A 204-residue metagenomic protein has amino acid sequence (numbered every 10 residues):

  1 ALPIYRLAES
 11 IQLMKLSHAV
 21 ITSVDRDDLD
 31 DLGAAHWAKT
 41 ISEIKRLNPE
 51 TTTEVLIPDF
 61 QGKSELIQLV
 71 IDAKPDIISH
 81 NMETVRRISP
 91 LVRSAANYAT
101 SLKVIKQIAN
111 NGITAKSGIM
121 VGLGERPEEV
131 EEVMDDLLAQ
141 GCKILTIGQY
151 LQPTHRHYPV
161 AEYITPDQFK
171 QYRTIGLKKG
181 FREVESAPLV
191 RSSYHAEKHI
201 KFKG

Functional and structural regions predicted by a protein language model:
Y5-R6, Q12-K15, K39-T51, E65 (+2 more regions): Auxiliary Fe-S-binding modules of radical SAM enzymes
A19-W37, E125-E129: Conserved glycine-rich "GG(E/T)P / GGGxP" loop and the immediately following alpha-helix in the radical SAM core
I21, V55, S117-I119: Structural beta-sheet core signal
V24-R26, P58, M82-V85, Q149-Y150 (+1 more regions): Short, ordered loop/turn segments at secondary-structure junctions
D28-T40, R87-I88, V92-K103: Active-site-adjacent beta->alpha loops and helix N-cap segments on the catalytic face of soluble alpha/beta enzymes
